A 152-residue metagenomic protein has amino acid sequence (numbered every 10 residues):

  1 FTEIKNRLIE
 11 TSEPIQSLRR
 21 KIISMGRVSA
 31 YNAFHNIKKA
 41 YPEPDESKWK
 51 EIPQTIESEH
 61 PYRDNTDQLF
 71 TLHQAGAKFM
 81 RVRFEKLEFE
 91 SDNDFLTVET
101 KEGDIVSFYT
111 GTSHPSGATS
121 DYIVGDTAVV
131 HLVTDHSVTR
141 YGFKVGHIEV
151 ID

Functional and structural regions predicted by a protein language model:
F1-K48: C-terminal subdomain of the subtilisin-like protease fold in secreted/lumenal serine endopeptidases
P42-D152: Domain-level representation of secreted and single-pass membrane ectodomains enriched in extracellular protease systems
